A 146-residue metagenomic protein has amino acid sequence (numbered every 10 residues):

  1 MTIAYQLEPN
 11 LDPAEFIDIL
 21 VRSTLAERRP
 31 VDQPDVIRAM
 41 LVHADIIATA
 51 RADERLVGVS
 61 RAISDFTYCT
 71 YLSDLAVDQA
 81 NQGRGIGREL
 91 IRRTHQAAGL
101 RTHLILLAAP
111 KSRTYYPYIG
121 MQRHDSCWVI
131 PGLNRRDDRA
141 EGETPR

Functional and structural regions predicted by a protein language model:
M1-D32, C127, A140-R146: Short amphipathic alpha-helix that is part of the acyltransferase structural core
E8, D78, A109: Residue-level recognition of the GNAT/N-acetyltransferase active site
R38-T49, T102-H103, S126: A short helix-loop-beta-strand connector motif used in the catalytic cores of GNAT acetyltransferases and, in some
T49, R55-S64, C69-A76: Conserved beta-strand in the GNAT
N81-L90: Conserved acetyl-CoA pyrophosphate-binding loop and the N-cap/start of the following alpha-helix in GNAT-like
L100-L133: Conserved active-site alpha-helix within GNAT-family acetyltransferase domains
